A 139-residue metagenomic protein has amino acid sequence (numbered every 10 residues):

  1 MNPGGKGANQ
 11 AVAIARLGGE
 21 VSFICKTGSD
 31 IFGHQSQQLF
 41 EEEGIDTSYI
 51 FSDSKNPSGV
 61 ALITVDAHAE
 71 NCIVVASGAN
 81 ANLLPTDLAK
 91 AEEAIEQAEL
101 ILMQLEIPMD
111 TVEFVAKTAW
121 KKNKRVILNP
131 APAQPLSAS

Functional and structural regions predicted by a protein language model:
M1, C25-K26, L105: A generic secondary-structure micro-motif detector that highlights 1-2 residue hydrophobic/ambivalent hotspots embedded
M1, G78-N80, P130-A133: Short, acidic/turn-prone active-site loops that include or flank metal/cofactor- and phosphate-binding residues
M1-K6, F51-K55: Active-site nucleophile and cofactor-binding loops and adjacent substrate-binding regions of central metabolic enzymes
G4, D30-H34, N82, M109-D110 (+1 more regions): Loop/helix-junction capping segments adjacent to catalytic residues or to phosphate/diphosphate-binding pockets
G4-S22: Active-site alpha-helical elements of protease catalytic centers
R16-E99, V115: Conserved N-terminal subdomain of the carbohydrate kinase-like
A98-S139: Conserved beta-alpha-beta core of the PfkB/ribokinase-like small-molecule kinase fold
